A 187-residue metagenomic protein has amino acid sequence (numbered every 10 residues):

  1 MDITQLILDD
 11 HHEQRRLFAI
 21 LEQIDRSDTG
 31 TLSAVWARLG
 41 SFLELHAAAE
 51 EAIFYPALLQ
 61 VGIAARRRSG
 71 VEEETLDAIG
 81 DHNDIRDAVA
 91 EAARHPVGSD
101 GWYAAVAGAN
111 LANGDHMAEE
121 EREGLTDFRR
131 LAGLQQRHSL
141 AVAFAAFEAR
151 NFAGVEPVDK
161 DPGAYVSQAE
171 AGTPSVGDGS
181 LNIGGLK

Functional and structural regions predicted by a protein language model:
M1-K187: Small-residue-biased structural context
